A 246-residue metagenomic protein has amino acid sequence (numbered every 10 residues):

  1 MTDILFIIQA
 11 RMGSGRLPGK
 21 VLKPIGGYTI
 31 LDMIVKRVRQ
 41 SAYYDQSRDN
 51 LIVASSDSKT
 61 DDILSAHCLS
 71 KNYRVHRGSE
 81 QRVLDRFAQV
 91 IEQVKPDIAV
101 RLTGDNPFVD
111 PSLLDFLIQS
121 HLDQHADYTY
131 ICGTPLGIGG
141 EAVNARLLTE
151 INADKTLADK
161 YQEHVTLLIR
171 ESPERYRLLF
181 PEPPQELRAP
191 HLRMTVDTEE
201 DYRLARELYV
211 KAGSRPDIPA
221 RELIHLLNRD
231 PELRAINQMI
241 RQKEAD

Functional and structural regions predicted by a protein language model:
M1-L17: N-terminal nucleotide-binding beta1-loop-alpha1 segment
D3-I8, L31, N50-V53: Hydrophobic targeting segments
K20-I25: Short glycine-enriched, charge-decorated loop/helix-capping segments at active-site entrances that position
I30-N50, S70-K71: A short, N-terminal amphipathic alpha-helix
D57-L122: Short phosphate-binding loop-to-helix
F108-L192, E207, E222-D246: Conserved core of the sugar-phosphate nucleotidyltransferase
T198: Short, conserved phosphate/pyrophosphate- and ester-handling motifs at nucleotide-, phospho-/glycolipid
